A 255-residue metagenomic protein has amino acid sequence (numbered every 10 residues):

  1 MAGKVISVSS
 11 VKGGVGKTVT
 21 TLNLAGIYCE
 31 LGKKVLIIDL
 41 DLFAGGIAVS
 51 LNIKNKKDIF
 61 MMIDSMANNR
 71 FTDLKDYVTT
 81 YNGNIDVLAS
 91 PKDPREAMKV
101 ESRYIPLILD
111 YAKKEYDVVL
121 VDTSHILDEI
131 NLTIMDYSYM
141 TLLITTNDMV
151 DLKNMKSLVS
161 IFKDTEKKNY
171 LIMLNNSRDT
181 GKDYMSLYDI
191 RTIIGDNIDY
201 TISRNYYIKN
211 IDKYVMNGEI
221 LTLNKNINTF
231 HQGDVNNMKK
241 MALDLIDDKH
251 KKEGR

Functional and structural regions predicted by a protein language model:
M1-V35: Walker A (P-loop) phosphate-binding motif
M1-V5, S160-T165, N169-Y170, V215 (+1 more regions): Acidic-aromatic/histidine active-site loop/patch
Y28-V87: Phosphate-binding loop that captures ATP/GTP phosphates
M66-I130: Cytosolic-facing regulatory segments adjacent to core modules
Y111, I126-D148: Inter-motif core of Ras-like GTPase G domains
V118, M140, D196-Y200: Well-ordered beta-strand positions
S138-T192: C-terminal structural cap/anchor segments
R178, I190-T222: Beta-strand-loop-alpha "switch" segments that mediate conformational coupling across diverse proteins
